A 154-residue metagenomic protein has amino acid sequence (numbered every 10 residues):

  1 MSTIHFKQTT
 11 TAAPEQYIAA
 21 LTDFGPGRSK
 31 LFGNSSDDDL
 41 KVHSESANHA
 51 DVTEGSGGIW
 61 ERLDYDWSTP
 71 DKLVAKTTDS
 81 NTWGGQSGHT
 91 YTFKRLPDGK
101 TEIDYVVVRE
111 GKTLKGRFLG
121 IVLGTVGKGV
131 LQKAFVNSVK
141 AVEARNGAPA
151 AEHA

Functional and structural regions predicted by a protein language model:
M1-A47: Hydrophobic ligand-binding cavity/cleft-lining segments
T3-H5, G58-L63, G84-T90: Short, surface-exposed coil-to-beta transition loops
K7, T53, K76, D104-V106: Beta-strand residues in well-ordered beta-sheet regions across diverse protein folds
T11-E15, E45, D66-P70, T92-E102: A short, structured loop/turn motif at beta-sheet edges
Y17-L21, Y65, A75, I103-Y105: Hydrophobic pocket/interface hotspot
A19-G27, G33, G58, K128 (+2 more regions): Short, intrinsically disordered, mixed-charge
D38-T82, N137-A154: Glycine-rich portal/gate segments that line the openings of hydrophobic small-molecule binding cavities
T78-K133: Beta-strand/loop substructures that line and gate deep hydrophobic ligand-binding cavities in soluble
